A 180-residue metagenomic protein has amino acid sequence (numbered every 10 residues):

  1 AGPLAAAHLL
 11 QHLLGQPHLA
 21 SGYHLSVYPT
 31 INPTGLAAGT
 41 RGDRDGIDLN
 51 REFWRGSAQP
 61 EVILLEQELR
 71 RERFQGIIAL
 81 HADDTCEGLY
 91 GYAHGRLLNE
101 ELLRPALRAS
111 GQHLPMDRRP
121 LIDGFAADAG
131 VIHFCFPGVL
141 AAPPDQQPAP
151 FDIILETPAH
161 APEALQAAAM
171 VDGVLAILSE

Functional and structural regions predicted by a protein language model:
A1-E180: Structured catalytic-domain cores with a bias toward divalent-metal coordination
